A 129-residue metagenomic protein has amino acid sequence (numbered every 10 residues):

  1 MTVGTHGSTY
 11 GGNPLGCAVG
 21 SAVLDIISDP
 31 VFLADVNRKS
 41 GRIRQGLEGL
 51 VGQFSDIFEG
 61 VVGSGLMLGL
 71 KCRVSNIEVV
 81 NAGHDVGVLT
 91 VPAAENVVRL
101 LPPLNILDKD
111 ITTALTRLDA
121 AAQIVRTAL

Functional and structural regions predicted by a protein language model:
M1-L129: Conserved N-terminal phosphate-binding loop of PLP-dependent enzymes in the Aspartate aminotransferase
